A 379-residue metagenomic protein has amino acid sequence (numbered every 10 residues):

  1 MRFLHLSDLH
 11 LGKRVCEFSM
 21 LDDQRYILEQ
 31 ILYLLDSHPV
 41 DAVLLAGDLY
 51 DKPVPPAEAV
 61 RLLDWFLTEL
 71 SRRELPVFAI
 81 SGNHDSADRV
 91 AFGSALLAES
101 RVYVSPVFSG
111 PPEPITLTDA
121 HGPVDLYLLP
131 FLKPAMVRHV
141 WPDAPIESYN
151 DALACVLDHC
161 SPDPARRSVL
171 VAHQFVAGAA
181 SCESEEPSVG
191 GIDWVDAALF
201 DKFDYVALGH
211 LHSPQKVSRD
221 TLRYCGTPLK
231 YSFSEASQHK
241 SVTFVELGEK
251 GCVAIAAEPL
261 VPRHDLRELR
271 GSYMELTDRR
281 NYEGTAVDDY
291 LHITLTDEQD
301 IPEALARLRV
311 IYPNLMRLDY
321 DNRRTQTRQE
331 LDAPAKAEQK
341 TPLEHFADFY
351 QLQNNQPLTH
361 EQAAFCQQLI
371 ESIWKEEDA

Functional and structural regions predicted by a protein language model:
M1-T68, R72, E361-S372, E376: N-terminal active-site segment of His-dependent metallophosphoesterases
L4, L44, F78, S105 (+5 more regions): Hydrophobic/aromatic beta-strand patches that form the interior of the parallel beta-sheet core in alpha/beta enzyme
D8, L28, V43, D48 (+8 more regions): Divalent metal-coordination and catalytic microenvironments
L35-P39, D119-H121, P162-A165, G284-A286: Glycine-rich phosphate-binding loop signature in dinucleotide/nucleotide-binding domains
S37, A42, L247-A379: Accessory, non-catalytic peripheral segments of nucleic-acid enzymes
P55, H84-S218: His/Asp/Glu-rich metal-coordinating catalytic cores of metallo-dependent phosphodiesterases/hydrolases acting on
R72-V77, R166: A short helix->loop->beta-strand "cap" motif at the edges of active sites that frequently abuts
P112-V124, L129, L222-V287: Binuclear metal-dependent phosphoesterase catalytic core
